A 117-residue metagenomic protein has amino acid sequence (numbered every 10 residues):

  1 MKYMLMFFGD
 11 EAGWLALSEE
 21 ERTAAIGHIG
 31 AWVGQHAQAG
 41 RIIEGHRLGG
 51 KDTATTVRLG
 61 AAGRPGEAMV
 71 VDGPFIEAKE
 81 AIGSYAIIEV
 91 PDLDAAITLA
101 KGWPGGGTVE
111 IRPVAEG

Functional and structural regions predicted by a protein language model:
M1-G117: Conserved, structured core segments of small domains
